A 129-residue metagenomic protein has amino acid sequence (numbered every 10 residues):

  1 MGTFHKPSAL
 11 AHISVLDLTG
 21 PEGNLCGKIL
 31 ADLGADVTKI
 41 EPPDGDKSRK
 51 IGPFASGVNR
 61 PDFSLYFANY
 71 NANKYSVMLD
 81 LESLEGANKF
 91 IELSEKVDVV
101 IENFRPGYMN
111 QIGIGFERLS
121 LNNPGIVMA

Functional and structural regions predicted by a protein language model:
M1-A129: N-terminal helix-loop segment corresponding to the beta1-alpha1 unit of nucleotide/adenylate-binding folds
